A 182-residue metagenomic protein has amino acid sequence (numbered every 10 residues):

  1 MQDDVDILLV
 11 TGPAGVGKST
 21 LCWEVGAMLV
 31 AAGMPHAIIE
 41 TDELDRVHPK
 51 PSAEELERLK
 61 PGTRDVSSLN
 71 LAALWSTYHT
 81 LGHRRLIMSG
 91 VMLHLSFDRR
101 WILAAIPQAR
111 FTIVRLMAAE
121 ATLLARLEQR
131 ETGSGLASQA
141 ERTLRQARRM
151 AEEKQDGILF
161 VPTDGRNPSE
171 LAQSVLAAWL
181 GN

Functional and structural regions predicted by a protein language model:
M1-V5: Phosphate-binding P-loop
V10: Hydrophobic anchor at the beta1->P-loop junction of P-loop NTPases
G15: Walker A (P-loop) phosphate-binding loop of P-loop NTPases
K18: Conserved lysine of the Walker
W23-A73: Conserved substrate/cofactor phosphate-moiety recognition/catalytic segment in nucleotide-dependent phosphotransferases
D65-P107: Glycine-rich phosphate-binding loop used to anchor ATP phosphates in small-molecule kinases, encompassing both
P107-E128: Conserved phosphate-donor/acceptor-positioning beta-strand/loop module used by diverse small-molecule
T132-S174, G181-N182: Small-molecule kinase domains that catalyze NTP-dependent phosphoryl transfer to phosphate-bearing small molecules
